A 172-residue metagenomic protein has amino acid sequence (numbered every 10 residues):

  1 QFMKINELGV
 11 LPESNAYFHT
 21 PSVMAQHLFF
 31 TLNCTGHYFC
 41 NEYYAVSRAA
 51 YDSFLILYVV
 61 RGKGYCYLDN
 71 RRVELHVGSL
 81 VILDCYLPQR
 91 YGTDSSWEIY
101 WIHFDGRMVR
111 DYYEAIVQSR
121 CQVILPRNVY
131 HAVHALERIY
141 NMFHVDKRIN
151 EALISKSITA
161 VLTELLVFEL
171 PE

Functional and structural regions predicted by a protein language model:
Q1, S95, I99, A135-R138: Short, low-complexity intrinsically disordered segments
Q1-T31, V145, I149, F168-L170: A short, N-terminal "cap"/entry segment at the start of jelly-roll beta-barrel domains of the cupin/DSBH fold
F2-K4, V23-A25, V77-I82, I99-R107 (+2 more regions): Short, functional N-terminal and low-complexity linear motifs
K4-S14, V109-Y112, H134-R138: Short, charged, low-hydrophobicity "junction" segments
V10, S14-Y17, Y38-N41, D84-Y86 (+3 more regions): Generic, low-specificity signal for short hydrophobic/alpha-helical stretches with a mild N-terminal bias, encompassing
H19, H27, H37, H76 (+4 more regions): Histidine (H) residue identity feature
H27-R120: N-terminal regulatory/effector-sensing and dimerization cores that precede helix-turn-helix DNA-binding domains
D111-E172: Amphipathic alpha-helical segments enriched in hydrophobic/aromatic residues interleaved with Lys/Arg
